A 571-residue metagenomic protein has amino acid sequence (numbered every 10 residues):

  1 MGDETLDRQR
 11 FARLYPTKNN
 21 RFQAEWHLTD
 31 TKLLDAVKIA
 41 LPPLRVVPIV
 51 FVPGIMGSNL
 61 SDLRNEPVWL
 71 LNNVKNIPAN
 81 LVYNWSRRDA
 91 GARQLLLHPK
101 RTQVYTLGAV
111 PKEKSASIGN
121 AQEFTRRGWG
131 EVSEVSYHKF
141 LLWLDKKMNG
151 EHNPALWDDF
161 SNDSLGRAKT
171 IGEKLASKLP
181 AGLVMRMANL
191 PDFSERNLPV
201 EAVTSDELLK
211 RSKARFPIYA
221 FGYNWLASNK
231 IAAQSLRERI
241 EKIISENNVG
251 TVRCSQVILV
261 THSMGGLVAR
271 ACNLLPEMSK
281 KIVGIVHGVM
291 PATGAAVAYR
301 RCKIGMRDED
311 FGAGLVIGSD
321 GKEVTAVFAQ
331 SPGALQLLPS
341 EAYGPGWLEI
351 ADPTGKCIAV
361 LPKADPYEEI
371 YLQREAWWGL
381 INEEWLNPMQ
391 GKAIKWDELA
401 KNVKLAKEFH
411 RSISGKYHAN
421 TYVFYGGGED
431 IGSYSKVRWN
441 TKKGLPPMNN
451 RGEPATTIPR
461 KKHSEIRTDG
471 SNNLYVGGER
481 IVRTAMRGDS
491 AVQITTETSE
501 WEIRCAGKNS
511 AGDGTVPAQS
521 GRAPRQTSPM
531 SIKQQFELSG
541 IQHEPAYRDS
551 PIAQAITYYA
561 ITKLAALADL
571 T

Functional and structural regions predicted by a protein language model:
M1-V260, M264-K322, P345-P353, N450-G452 (+2 more regions): N-terminal non-catalytic accessory region
V52-I55, S340, G426-G427: Structured loops at beta-to-helix junctions and adjacent beta-edge loops in soluble globular domains
G284-H287, P291-D397: Extended catalytic-interface subdomain
E384-T571: C-terminal subdomain of alpha/beta-hydrolase-fold enzymes, centered on the catalytic histidine and its supporting
